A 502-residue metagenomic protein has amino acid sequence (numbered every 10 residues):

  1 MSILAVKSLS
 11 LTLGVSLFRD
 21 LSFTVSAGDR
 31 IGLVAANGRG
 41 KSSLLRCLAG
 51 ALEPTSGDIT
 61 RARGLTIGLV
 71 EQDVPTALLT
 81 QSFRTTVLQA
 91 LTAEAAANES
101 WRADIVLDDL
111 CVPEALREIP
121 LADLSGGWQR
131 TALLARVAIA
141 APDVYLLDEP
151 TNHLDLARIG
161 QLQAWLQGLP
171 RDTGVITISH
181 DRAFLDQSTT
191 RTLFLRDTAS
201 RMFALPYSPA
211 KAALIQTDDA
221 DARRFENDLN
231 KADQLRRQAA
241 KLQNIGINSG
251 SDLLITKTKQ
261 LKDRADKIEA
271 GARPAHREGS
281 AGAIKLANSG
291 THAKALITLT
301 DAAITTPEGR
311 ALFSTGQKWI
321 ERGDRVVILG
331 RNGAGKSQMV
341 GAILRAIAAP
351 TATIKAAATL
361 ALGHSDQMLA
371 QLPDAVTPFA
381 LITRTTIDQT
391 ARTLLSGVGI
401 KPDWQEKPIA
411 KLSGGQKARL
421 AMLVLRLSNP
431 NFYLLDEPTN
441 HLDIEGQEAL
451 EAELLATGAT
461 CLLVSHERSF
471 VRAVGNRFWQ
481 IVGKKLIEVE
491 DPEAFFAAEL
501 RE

Functional and structural regions predicted by a protein language model:
M1-T217, D221, T291-E502: ABC ATP-binding cassette signature C-motif
I3, A95-N98, A213-S314: Flexible nucleotide-interacting loop at or near the entrance of a catalytic core
